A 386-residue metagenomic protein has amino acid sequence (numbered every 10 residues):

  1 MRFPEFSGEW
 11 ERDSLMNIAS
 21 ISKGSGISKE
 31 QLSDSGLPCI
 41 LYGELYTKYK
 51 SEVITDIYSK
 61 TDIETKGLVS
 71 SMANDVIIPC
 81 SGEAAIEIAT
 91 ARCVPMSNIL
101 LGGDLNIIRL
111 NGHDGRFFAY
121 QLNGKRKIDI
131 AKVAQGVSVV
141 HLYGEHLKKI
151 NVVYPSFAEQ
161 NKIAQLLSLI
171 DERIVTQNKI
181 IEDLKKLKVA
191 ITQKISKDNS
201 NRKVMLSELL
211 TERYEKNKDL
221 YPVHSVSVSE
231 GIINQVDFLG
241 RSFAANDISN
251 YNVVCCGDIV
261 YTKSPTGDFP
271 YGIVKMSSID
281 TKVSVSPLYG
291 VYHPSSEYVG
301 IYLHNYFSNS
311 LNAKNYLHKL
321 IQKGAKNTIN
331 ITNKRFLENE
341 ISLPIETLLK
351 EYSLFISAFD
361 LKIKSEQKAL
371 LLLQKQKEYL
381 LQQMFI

Functional and structural regions predicted by a protein language model:
M1-G8, L169-E172, T176-L206, K368-I386: Short amphipathic coiled-coil heptad-repeat segments
R2-S25, K149, K194-K218: Non-catalytic DNA-recognition/assembly elements of restriction-modification systems
M16-K29, G43-A73, S207-Y221, S227-I259: Sequence-specific dsDNA recognition surfaces
L41-G43, K50, T55-N123, C255-L311 (+1 more regions): A short beta-sheet element
G82, L166-S168, E172, P265 (+1 more regions): Short, surface-exposed secondary-structure boundary micro-motifs
N98-L105, G124, Q135-A158, K282-L288 (+1 more regions): A short glycine-rich beta-alpha junction/loop motif
K162-A164, L373: Short, solvent-exposed loop/turn segments enriched in Ser/Thr/Gly
